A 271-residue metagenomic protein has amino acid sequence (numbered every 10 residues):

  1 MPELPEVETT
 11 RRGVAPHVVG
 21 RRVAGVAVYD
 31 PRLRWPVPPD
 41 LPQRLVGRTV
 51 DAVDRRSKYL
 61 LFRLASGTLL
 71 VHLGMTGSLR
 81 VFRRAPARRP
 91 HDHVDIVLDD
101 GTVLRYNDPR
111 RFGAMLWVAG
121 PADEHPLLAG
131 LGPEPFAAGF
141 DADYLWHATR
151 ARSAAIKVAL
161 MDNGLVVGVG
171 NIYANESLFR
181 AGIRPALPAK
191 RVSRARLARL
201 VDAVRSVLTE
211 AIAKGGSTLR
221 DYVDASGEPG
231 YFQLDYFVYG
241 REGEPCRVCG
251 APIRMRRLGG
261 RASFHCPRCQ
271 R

Functional and structural regions predicted by a protein language model:
M1-G113, R241, P245, R261-R271: A cross-family signal for N-terminal binding/gating loops and helix N-caps that shape access to the active site
M1-L4, P135, G139, S193-V201: Generic detection of long, well-ordered alpha-helical segments
H17-V23, L45-V46, V50, M115 (+4 more regions): Non-transmembrane, interaction-prone segments in cytosolic or luminal domains
R22-D40, D54, W146-R271: Basic, nucleic-acid-binding surfaces and adjacent catalytic neighborhoods in DNA/RNA-processing proteins
L69-G168, Y173-R180, P188, L200: Phosphate/anion-contacting hairpin/loop surfaces
